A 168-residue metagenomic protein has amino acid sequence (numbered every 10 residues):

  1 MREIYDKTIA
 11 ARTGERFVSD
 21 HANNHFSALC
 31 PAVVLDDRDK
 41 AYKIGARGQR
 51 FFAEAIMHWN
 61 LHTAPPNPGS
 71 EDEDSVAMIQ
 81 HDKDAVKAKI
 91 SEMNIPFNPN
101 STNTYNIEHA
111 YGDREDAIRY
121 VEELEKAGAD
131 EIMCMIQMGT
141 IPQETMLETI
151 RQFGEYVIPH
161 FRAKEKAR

Functional and structural regions predicted by a protein language model:
M1-A129, K164-R168: An alpha-helical appendage that flanks or caps ligand/catalytic pockets
H25-F26, M133, F153: Short, functionally important structural connectors and interaction interfaces within domains
R47, E54, T145, Q152-G154: Alpha-helix boundary/interfacial micro-motifs
T63-P68, C134-I150: Glycine-rich, proline-tolerant flexible connector loops at the mouths of alpha/beta enzymes
Y111, M138, F153: Short glycine-rich loop/turn motifs that provide flexible caps or phosphate-binding loops at active sites
E148-A167: Alpha-helix-loop-beta-strand connector modules within alpha/beta enzyme cores
